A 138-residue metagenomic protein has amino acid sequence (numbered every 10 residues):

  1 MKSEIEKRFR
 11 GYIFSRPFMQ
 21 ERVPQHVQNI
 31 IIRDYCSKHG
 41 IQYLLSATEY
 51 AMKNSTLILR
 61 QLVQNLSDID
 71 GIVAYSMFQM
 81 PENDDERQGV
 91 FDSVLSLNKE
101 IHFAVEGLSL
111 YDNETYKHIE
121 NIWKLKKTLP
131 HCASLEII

Functional and structural regions predicted by a protein language model:
M1-I138: Short, structured surface patches at the beginning of a domain
